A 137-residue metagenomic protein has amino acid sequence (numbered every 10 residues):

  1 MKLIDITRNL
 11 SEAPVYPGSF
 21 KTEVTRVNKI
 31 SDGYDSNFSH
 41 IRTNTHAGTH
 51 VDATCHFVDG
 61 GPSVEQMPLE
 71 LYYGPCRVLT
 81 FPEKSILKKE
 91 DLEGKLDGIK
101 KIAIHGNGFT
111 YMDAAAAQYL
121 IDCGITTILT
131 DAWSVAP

Functional and structural regions predicted by a protein language model:
M1-P137: Active-/binding-site microenvironments in catalytic and ligand-binding cores
